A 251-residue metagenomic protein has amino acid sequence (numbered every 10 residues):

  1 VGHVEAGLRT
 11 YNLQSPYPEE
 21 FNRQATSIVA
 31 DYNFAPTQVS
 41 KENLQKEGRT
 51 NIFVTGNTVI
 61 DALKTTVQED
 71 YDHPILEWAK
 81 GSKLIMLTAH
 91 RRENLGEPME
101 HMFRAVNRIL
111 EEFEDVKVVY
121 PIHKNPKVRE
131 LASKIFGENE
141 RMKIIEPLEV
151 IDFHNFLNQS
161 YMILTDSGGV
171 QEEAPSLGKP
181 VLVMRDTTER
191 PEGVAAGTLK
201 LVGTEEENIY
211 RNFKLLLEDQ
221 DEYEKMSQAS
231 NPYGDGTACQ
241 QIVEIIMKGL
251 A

Functional and structural regions predicted by a protein language model:
V1-Y120, P126-A251: Nucleotide-activated sugar donor-binding and catalytic core shared by glycosyltransferases and related lipid-linked
